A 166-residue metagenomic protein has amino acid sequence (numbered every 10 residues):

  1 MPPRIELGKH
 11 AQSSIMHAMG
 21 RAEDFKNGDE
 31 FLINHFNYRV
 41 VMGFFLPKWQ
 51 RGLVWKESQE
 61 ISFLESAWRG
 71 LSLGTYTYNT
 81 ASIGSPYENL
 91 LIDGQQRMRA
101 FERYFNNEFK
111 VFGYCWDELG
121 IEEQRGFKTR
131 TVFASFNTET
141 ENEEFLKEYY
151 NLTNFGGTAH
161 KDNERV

Functional and structural regions predicted by a protein language model:
M1-N37: N-terminal leader/domain-start detector
I5-L7, G20-E23, G28, P47-V166: Basic- and aromatic-enriched surface patches that contact anionic nucleotides/nucleic acids
R39-P47: A short, surface-exposed helix-loop junction/capping segment
